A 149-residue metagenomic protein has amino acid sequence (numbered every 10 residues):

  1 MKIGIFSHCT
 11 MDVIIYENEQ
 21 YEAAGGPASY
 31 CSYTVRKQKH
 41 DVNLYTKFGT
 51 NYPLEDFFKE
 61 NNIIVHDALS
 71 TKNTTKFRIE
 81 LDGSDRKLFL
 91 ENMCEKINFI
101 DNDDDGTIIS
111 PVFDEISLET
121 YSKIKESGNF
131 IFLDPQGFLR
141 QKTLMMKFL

Functional and structural regions predicted by a protein language model:
K2, M11-E22, K37-F132, K147: Conserved N-terminal subdomain of the carbohydrate kinase-like
S7-C9: Active-site metal-binding loops of divalent metal-dependent hydrolases
Q20-Y33: Short catalytic helix/loop segments, enriched in acidic residues and glycine and frequently bearing histidine
P135: Nucleotide-sugar donor-binding loop of glycosyltransferases
F138-F148: Acceptor-binding helix/loop patch of EC 2.4 sugar-transfer enzymes, predominantly nucleotide-sugar-dependent
